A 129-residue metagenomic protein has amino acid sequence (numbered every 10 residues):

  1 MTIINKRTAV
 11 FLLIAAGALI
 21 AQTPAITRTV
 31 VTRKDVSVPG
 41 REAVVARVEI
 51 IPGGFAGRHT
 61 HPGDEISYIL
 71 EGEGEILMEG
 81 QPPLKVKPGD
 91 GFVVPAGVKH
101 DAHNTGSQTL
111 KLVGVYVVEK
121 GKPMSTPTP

Functional and structural regions predicted by a protein language model:
T2-R47, L77, V93, P123-P129: A short, N-terminal "cap"/entry segment at the start of jelly-roll beta-barrel domains of the cupin/DSBH fold
S37, I50-P52, G89-G91, L112 (+2 more regions): Extracytoplasmic low-complexity repetitive segments enriched in small/polar residues
S37, R41-A43, G54-Y68: A short beta-loop-beta micro-motif enriched in histidine and acidic residues
I50-I51, G80-G97: Short acidic-glycine-tyrosine-enriched beta hairpin
A56-H61, M78, H103-T105: Short histidine-centered beta-strand/loop micro-motifs that create catalytic or ligand/metal-coordination sites
P62-G80, P88-D90: Glycine- and acidic-residue-biased ligand/ion/polar-headgroup-sensing regions
E75, G97-P123: Ligand-binding loop in jelly-roll beta-barrel domains
